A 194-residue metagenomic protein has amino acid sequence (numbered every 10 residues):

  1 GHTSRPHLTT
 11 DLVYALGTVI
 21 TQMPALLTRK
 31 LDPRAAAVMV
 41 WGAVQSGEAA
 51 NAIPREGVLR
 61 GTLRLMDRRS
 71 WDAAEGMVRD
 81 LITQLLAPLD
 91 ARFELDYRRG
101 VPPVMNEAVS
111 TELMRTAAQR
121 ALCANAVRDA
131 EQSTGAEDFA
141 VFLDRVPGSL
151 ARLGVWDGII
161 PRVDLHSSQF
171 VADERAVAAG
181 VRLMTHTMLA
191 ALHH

Functional and structural regions predicted by a protein language model:
G1-N106, S133-G135, A140: Midchain, well-structured core segments that form catalytic/ion-binding scaffolds
T10, A108, R175-A178: Soluble non-cytosolic domains of exported or imported proteins
A15, A25, R29, G76-D80 (+2 more regions): His/Asp/Glu-rich mid-to-C-terminal helical/loop segments that flank catalytic regions of hydrolases
E56, V146-G148, S167: Structural motif
G57, L63, L153-I159: Short, small-residue-rich loop/turn micro-motifs
G61, M114, F142, M184: Residue-level signal for inorganic ion chemistry
V104-A121: Short, low-order "capping/linker" segments at domain edges
T116-Q119, A126-D157: C-terminal hydrophobic structural anchor segments that stabilize assembly/packing rather than catalytic chemistry
